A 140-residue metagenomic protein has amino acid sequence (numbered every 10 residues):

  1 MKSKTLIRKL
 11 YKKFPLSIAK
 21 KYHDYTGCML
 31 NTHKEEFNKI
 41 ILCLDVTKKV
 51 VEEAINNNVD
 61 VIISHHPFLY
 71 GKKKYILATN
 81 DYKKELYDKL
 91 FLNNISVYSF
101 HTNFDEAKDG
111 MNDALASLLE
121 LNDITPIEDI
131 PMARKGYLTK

Functional and structural regions predicted by a protein language model:
M1-K140: Hydrophobic structural segments
